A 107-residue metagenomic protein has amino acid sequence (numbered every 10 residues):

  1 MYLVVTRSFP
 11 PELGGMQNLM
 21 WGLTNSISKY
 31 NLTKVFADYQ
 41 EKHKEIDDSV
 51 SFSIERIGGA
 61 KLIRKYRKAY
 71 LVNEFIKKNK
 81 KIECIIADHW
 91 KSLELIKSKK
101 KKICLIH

Functional and structural regions predicted by a protein language model:
M1-L3: Extreme N-terminal starter segment of soluble prokaryotic enzymes
V5-T6, I106: Alpha/beta-hydrolase
T6-L13, M20-R64: N-terminal strand-loop element at the rim of the active site of nucleotide-sugar-dependent glycosyltransferases
G14-G15, E45, E94-S98: Short glycine-/acidic-enriched loop or helix-start segments at secondary-structure transitions that form or flank
I63, L93-E94: Short glycine-rich, flexible loops that bind phosphorylated cofactors or substrates
Y70-K81: Short, well-structured alpha-helical segments in soluble
I82, K99-K102: A short helix->loop->beta-strand "cap" motif at the edges of active sites that frequently abuts
A87-S92, I106: Short His-centered aromatic/hydrophobic patch
